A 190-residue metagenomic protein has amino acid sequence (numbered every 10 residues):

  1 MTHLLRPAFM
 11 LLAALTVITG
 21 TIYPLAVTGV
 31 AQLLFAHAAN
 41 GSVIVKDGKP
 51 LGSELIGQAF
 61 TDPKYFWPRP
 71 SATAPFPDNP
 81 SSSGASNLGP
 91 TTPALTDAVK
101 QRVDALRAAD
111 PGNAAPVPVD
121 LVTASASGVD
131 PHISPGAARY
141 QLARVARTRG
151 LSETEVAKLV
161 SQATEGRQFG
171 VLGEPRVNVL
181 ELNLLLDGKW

Functional and structural regions predicted by a protein language model:
M1, K49, G188-W190: Generic structural signal for short, solvent-exposed loop/turn connectors between secondary structure elements
M1-I18: Membrane-entry signal-anchor segments at the cytosolic-membrane interface, especially the N-terminal signal anchor
R6, V27-A31, N183: Short, well-ordered alpha-helical packing segments
G20, L25-L142, T148, E155 (+1 more regions): Flexible, solvent-exposed loop/hinge segments and secondary-structure transition points
Y140, R144-W190: Extracytoplasmic/periplasmic C-terminal soluble domains
